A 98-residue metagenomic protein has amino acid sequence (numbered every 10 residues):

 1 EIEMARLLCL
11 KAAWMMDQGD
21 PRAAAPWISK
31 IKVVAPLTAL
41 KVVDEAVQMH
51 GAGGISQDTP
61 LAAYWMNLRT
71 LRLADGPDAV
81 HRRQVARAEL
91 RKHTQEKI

Functional and structural regions predicted by a protein language model:
E1-I98: Alpha-helical interface subdomain recognition
